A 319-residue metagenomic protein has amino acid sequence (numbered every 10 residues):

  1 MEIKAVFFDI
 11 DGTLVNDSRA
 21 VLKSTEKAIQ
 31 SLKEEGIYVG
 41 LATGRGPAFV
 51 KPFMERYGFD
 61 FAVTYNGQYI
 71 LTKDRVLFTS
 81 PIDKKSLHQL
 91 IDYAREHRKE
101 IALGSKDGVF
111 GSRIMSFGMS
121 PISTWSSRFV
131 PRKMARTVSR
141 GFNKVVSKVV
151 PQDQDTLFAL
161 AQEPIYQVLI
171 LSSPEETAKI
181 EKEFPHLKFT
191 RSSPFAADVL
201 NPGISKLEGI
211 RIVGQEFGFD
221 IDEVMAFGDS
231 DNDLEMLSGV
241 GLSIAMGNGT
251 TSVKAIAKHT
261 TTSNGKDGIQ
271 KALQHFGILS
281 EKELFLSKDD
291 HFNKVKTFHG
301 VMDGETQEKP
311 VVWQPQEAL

Functional and structural regions predicted by a protein language model:
M1-A5, D9, N16, L22 (+3 more regions): Mg2+-dependent phosphoryl-transfer enzymes with acidic/Ser/Thr/Gly-rich catalytic loops
S18, E26-R128, H299: Active-site phosphate-binding/coordination module
E34, R56-Y57, E96, K182-H186 (+2 more regions): Short, well-ordered coil/turn elements that cap or connect secondary structure elements
G36-G40, F59, I165-V168, D222-E223 (+1 more regions): Short active-site oxyanion
P47-K51, T177-A178, L207, D233-L234: Short, well-ordered alpha-helical microsegments
F59-G67, K188-S193, S243-G247, T261-S263: Short hydrophobic/aromatic-enriched beta-strand-loop microsegments
G67, S172-E176, G247-T251: Short, polar loop motifs at secondary-structure junctions
K99, S105-F227: Conserved acidic, metal-coordinating active-site core of Asp-based, Mg2+-dependent phosphoryl-transfer enzymes
